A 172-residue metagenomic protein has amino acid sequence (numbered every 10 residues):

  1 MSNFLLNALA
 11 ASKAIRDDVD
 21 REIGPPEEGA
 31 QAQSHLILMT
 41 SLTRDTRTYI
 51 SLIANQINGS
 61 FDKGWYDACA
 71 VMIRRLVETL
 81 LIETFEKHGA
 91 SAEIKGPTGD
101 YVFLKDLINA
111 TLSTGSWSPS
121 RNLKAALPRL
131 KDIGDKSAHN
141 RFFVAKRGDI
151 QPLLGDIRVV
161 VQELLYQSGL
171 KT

Functional and structural regions predicted by a protein language model:
M1-Y66, V159, Y166-T172: Charged alpha-helical initiation segments
S2-L6, P119-T172: Charge-enriched, short contiguous segments at helix-coil
T48-L52, F103-D106, R129-I133: Generic alpha-helical secondary structure signal
A54-E86: Short, hydrophobic, well-ordered secondary-structure elements
W65-C69, A92-G96, A145, D149: Short, surface-exposed helix-loop/turn micro-motifs enriched in polar/charged residues
F85-L123: Short, charged amphipathic alpha-helical segments flanked by flexible coils
